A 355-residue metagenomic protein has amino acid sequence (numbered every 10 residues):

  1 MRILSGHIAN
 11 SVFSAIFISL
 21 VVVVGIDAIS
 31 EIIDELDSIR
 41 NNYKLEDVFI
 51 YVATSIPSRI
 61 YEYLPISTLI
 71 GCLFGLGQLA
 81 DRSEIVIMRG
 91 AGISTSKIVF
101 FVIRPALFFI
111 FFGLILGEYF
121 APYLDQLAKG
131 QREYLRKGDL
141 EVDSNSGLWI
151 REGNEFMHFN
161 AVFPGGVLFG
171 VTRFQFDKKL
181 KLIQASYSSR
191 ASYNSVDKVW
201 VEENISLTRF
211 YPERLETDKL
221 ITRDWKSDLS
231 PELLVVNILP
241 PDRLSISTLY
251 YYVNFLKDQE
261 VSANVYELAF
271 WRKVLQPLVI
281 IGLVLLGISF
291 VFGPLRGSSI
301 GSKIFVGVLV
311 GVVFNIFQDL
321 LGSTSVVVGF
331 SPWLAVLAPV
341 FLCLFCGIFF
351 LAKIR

Functional and structural regions predicted by a protein language model:
M1-E152, P164, K181, Y211-L215 (+1 more regions): Transmembrane alpha-helices
W149, H158, G170-T172, V201: Soluble periplasmic/extracytoplasmic beta-strand elements of cell-envelope proteins
F159-A161, S188-Y193: Extended lipid/amphipathic-ligand handling interfaces
N160-I183: Extracytoplasmic/periplasmic/luminal assembly and interaction segments in envelope/secretory/respiratory proteins
F163-G165, N194-D197: Short acidic-glycine loop/turn motifs at beta-strand connectors
L168, S186-S188, W200-L207: Extended beta-sheet lipid-handling architectures
F169, K181-Q184, R209-L220: A short, polar/proline- and glycine-enriched secondary-structure boundary/capping micro-motif
F174-K178, N204-P212: Short, solvent-exposed aromatic-acidic interface loops
